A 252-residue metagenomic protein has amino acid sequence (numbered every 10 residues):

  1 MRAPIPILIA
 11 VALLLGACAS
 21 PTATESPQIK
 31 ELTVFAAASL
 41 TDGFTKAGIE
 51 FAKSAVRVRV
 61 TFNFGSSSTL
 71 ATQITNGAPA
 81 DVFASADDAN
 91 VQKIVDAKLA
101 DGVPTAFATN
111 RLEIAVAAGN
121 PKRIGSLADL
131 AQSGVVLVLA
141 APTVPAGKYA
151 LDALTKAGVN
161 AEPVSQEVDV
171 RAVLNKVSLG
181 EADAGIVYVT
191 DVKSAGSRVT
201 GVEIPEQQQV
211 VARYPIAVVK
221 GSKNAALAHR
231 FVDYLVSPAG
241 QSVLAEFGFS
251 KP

Functional and structural regions predicted by a protein language model:
P6-A17: Bacterial N-terminal signal peptides
C18-A55, R59, S68, T72-N76 (+4 more regions): Exported/periplasmic ABC-transporter solute-binding proteins
L99: Active-site surface patch of divalent metal-dependent phosphodiester/phosphate bond hydrolases
